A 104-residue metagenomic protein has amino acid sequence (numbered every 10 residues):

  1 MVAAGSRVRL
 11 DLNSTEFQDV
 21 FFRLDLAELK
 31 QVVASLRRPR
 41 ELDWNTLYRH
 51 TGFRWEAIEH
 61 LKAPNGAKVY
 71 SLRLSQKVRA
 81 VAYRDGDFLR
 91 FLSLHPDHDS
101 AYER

Functional and structural regions predicted by a protein language model:
M1-V78, R84-R104: Basic, Lys/Arg-enriched alpha-helical interface segments
